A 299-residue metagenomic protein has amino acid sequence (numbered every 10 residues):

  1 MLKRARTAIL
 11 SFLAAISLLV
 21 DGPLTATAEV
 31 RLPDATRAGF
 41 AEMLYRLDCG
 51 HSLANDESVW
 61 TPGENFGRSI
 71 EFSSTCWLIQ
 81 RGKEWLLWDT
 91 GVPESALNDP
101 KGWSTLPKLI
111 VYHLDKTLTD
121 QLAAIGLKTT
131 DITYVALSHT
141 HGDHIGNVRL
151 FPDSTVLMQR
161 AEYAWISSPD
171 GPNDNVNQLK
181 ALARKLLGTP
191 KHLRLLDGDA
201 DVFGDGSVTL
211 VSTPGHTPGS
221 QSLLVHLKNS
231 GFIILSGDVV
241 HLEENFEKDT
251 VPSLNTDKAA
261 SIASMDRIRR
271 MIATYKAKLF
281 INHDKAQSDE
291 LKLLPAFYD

Functional and structural regions predicted by a protein language model:
M1-F12: Bacterial N-terminal signal peptides that target proteins for export
L10-D21: Bacterial N-terminal signal peptides
G22-K116, D120, D131, N229-G237 (+1 more regions): Metallo-beta-lactamase
E29-A35, H113-D131, R160-S212, A260-K276: Metallo-beta-lactamase
R46, S69, C76-Q80, L86 (+1 more regions): Core dinuclear metal-dependent hydrolase active-site scaffold
C49-G50, T90-V92, T140, A161 (+3 more regions): Active-site metal-binding loops of divalent metal-dependent hydrolases
P100-M158: Active-site metal-binding motif and surrounding structural segment of the metallo-beta-lactamase
K108-D120, S222-L224, N229-D299: Cap/insert and terminal regions of metallo-dependent hydrolase folds
